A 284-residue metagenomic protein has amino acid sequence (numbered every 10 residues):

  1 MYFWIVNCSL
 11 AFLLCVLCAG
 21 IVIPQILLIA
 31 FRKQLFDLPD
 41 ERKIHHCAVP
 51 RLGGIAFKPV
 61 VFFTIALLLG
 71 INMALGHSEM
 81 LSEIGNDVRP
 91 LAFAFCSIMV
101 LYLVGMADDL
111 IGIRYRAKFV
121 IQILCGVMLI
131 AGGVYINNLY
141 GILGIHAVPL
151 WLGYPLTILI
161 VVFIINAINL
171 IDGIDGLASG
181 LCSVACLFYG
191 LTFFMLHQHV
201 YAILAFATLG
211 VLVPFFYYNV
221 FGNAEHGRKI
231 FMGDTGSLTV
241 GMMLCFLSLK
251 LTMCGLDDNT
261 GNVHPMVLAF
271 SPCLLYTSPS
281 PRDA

Functional and structural regions predicted by a protein language model:
Y2-Q34, K58-V88, A92-L103, L177-R282: Alpha-helical transmembrane segments
D40-L52, K229-I230: Juxtamembrane helix-capping/reentrant segments at transmembrane boundaries
L67-M80, A107-G112, A131-L143: Transmembrane alpha-helix boundary signature
H77-D87, N137-H146, I164-I171, L196: Short juxtamembrane and helix-loop transition motifs at transmembrane-helix boundaries in membrane proteins
L81-R89, I111-I121: Membrane-interfacial loop-to-helix junctions in multi-pass inner-membrane proteins
P90-A92, A147-T157, H264-M266: Membrane-interfacial loop-to-helix junctions in multi-pass transporters
C96-L103, I121-I136, L156-N166, C182-F188: Membrane-embedded alpha-helical core segments of multi-pass
D109-Y115, N169-L177: Membrane-helix interface "capping/anchor" motifs
